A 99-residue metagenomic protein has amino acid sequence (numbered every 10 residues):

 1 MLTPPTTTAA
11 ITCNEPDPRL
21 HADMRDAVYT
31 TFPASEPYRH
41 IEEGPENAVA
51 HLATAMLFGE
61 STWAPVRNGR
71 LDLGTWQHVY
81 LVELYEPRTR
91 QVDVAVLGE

Functional and structural regions predicted by a protein language model:
M1-E99: Active-site histidine-anchored catalytic micro-motif
